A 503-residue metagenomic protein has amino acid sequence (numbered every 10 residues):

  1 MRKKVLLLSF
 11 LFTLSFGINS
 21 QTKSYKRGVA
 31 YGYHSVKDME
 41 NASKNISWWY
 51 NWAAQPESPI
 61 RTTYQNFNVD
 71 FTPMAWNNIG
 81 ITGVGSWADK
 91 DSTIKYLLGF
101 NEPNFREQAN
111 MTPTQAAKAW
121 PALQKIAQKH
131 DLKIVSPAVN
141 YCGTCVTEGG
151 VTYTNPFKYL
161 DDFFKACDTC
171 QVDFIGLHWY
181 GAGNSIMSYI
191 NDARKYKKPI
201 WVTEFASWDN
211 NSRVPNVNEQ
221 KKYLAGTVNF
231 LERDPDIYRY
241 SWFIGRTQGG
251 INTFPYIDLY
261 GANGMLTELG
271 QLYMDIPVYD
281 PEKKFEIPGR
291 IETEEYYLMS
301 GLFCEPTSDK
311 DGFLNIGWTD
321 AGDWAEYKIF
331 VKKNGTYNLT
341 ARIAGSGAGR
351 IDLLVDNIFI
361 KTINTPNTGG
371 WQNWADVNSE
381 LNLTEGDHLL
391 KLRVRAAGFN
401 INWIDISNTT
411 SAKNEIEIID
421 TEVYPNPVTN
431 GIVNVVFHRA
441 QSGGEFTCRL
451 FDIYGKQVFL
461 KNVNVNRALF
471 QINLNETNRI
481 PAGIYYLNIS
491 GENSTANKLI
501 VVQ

Functional and structural regions predicted by a protein language model:
K4-L14: Sec-dependent N-terminal signal peptides
Y25-L97: N-terminal carbohydrate-binding/catalytic regions of secreted carbohydrate-active enzymes
N51, P73, N101, P156-N210 (+1 more regions): Aromatic- and acid-rich polysaccharide-binding/catalytic face of secreted or lumenal carbohydrate-active enzymes
N68-T72, D234-I291: Aromatic-rich peripheral "rim/lid" segments of glycoside hydrolase catalytic domains that contact and position glycan
D91-P113, I134-C145, C170-W179, V202 (+1 more regions): Active-site groove signature of glycoside hydrolases
V135-E148, Y196-L224, F243-G261: Active-site clefts of carbohydrate-active enzymes
D280-T409, N426: Extracytoplasmic
I416-Y424, V428-Q503: C-terminal outer-membrane/trafficking sorting elements
